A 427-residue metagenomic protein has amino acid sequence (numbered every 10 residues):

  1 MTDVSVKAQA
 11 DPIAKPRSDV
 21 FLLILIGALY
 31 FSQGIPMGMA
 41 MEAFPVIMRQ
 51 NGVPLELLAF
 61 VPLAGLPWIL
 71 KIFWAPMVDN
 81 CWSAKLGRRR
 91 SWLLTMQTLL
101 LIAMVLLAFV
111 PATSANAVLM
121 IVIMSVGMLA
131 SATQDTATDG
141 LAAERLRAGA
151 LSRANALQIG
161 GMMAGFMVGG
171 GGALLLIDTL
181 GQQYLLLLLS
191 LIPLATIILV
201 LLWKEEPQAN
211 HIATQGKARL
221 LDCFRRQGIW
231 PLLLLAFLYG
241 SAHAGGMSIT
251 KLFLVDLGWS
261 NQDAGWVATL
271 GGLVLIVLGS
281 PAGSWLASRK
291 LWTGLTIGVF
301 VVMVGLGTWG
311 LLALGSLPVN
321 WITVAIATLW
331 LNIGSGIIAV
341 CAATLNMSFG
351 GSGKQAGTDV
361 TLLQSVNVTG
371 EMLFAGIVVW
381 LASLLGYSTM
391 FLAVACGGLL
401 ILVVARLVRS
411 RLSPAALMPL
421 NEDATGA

Functional and structural regions predicted by a protein language model:
K7-D19, E205-L233, A427: Juxtamembrane intracellular "pre-TM" segments in multi-pass secondary transporters
D11-G65, W230-L235, Y239-L257: Helix-loop boundary and gating motifs at the non-cytosolic
L70-G87, L278-T293, A382: Helix-to-loop junctions at the C-terminal end of transmembrane segments in multipass secondary transporters
K71, S152-G171, Q364-A375: Glycine-rich segments within core transmembrane alpha-helices of 12-TM secondary carriers
L93-S114, V301-P318: C-terminal ends and interior cores of transmembrane alpha-helices in multi-pass membrane transporters/permeases
A132-L146, I337-G351: Intracellular juxtamembrane helix-capping segments at the cytosolic ends of symmetry-related transmembrane helices
T293-A342: C-terminal transmembrane helical hairpin of 12-TM major facilitator-type secondary transporters
G353-S383: A late C-terminal transmembrane helix in Major Facilitator Superfamily
